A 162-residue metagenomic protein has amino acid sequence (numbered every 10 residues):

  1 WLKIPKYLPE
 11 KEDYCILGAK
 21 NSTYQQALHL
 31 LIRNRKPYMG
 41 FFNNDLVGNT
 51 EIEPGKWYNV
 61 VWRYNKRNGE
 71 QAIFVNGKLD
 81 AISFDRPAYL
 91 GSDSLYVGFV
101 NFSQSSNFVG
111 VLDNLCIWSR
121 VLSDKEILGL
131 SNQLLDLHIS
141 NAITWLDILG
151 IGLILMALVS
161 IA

Functional and structural regions predicted by a protein language model:
W1-A162: Extracellular glycan-associated modules
